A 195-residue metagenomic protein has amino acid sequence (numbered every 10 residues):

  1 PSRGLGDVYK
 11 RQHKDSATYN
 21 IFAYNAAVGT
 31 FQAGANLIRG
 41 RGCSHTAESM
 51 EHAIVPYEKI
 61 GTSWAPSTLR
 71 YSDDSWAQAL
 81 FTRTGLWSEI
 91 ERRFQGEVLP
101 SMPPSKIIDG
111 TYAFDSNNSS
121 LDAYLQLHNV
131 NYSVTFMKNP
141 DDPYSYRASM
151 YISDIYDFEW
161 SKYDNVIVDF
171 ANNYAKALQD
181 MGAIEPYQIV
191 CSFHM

Functional and structural regions predicted by a protein language model:
P1-Q12: Single conserved hydrophobic/aromatic residue that forms the stacking wall/gate of nucleotide- or nucleobase-binding
S2-G4, A27, Q32, I38-G40 (+3 more regions): Intrinsically disordered, low-complexity segments enriched in small/polar residues
G6, Y19, N36, H52-A53 (+5 more regions): Residue-level marker of intrinsically disordered, low-complexity segments enriched for small/polar residues
K10, D15, Y19-L37, G42: Solvent-exposed N-terminal domain segments of exported/luminal and surface proteins
K10, V28, Q32-A35, A47 (+4 more regions): Residue-level detector of alpha-helical secondary structure
Y24, A47, H52, Y57 (+2 more regions): Nuclease catalytic cores
I38-G40, H45-A47, Y57-T62, L69 (+1 more regions): Early compact domain cores of eukaryotic multidomain regulators
S63-M195: Catalytic toxin/effector domains delivered as secreted proteins or via bacterial secretion systems
